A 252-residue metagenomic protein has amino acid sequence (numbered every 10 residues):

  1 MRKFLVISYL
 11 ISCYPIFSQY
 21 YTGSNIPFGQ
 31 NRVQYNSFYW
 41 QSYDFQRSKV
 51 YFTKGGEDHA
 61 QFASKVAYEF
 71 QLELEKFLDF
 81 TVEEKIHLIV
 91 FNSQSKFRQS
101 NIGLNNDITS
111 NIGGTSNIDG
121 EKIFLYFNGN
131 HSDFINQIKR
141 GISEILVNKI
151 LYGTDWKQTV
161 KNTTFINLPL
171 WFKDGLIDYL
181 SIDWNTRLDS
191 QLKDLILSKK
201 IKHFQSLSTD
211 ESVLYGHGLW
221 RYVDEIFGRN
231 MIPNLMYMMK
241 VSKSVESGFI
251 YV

Functional and structural regions predicted by a protein language model:
K3, E57-D58, F227-N230: A generic structural signal for alpha-helix starts
K3-Y14: Sec-dependent N-terminal signal peptides
S18-N162, P169, T186-R187: Juxtacatalytic substrate-recognition/specificity segment
S100, N106-V252: Acidic/His/Gly-enriched intrinsically disordered linker/tail segments that often contain short helix/coil "MoRF-like"
